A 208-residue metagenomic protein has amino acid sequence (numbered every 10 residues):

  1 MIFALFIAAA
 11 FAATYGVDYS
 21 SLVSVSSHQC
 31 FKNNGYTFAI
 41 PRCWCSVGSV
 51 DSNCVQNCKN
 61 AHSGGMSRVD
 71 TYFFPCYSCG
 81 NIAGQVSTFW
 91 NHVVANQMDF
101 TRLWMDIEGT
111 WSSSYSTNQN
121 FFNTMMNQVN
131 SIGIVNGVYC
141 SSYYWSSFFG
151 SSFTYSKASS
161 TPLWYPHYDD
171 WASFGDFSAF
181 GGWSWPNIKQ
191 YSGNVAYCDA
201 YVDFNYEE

Functional and structural regions predicted by a protein language model:
M1-A12: Cleavable N-terminal signal peptides of Sec/SRP-targeted secreted and luminal proteins
F6, G65, I132, K157-S159 (+1 more regions): Short, structurally constrained coil/turn elements that cap an alpha-helix or connect an alpha-helix to the following
I7, V129-S131, E208: Alpha-helix C-terminal capping segments
A13-S21, T154-E208: Functionally critical loop-and-helix segments that line ligand-binding/catalytic clefts of soluble enzyme domains
A13-V135: Substrate-binding cleft of extracellular glycoside hydrolase catalytic domains
F38, Y72-F74, Y139, Y168 (+1 more regions): Aromatic side chains
V47, Y77-C79, Y144-S146, W171 (+1 more regions): Surface-exposed, flexible loop/turn segments at secondary-structure boundaries
T101-S178: Catalytic domains of cell-wall/extracellular-matrix polysaccharide-remodeling enzymes, centered on de-N-acetylation
